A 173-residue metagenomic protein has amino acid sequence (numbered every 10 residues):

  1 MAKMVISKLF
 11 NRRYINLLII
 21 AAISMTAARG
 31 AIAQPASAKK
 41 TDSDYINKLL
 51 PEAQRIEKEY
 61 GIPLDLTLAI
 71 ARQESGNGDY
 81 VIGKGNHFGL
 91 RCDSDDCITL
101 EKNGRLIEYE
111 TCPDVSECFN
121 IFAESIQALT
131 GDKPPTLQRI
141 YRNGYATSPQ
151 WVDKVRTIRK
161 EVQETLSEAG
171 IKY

Functional and structural regions predicted by a protein language model:
M1-N11: N-terminal secretory signal peptides that target proteins for export/translocation
N11-R12, A28: N-terminal twin-arginine translocation
R12, I20-A21, I140, A169: Low-complexity, intrinsically disordered/propeptide-like segments
I15: Conserved AMP-binding/adenylation subdomain of ANL enzymes
L18-T26: Bacterial N-terminal signal peptides
T26-Y173: Catalytic cores of secreted/periplasmic lytic hydrolases that degrade extracellular macromolecules
